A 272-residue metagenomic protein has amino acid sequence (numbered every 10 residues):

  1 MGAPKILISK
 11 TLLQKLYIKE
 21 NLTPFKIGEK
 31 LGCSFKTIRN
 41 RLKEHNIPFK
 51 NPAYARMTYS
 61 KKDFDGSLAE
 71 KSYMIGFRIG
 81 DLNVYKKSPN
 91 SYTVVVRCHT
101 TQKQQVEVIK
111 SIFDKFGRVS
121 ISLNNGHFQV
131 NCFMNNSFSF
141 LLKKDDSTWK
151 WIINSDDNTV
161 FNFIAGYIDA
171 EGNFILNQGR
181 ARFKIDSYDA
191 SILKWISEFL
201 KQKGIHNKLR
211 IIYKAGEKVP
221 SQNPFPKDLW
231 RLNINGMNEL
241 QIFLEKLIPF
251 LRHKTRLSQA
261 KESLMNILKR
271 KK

Functional and structural regions predicted by a protein language model:
G2-K272: Internal intein/HINT superfamily modules and their associated LAGLIDADG
